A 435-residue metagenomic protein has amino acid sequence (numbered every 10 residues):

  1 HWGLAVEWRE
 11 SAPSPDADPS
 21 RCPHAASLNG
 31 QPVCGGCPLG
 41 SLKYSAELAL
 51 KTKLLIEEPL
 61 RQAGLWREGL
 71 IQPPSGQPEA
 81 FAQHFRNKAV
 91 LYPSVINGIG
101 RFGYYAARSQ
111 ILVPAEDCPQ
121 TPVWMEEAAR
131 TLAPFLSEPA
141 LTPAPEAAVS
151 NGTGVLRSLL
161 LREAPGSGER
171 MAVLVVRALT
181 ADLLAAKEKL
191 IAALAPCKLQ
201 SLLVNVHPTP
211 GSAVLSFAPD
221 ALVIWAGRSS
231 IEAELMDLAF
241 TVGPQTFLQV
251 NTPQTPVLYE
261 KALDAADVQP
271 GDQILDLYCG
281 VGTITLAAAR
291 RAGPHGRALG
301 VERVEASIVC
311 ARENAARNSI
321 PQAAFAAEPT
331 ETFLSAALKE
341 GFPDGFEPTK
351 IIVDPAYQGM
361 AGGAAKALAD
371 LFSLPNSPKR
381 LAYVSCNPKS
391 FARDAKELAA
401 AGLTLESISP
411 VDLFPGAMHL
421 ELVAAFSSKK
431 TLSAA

Functional and structural regions predicted by a protein language model:
W2-K53, H84: Cysteine-cluster motifs in flexible loop/terminal segments that predominantly coordinate metals
P23, G36-E47, L112-V123, V175-L179: Short histidine-centered catalytic/ligand-binding loop motif
P59-L60, A315: Conserved hydrophobic residues forming the short capping helix/wall of the S-adenosyl-L-methionine
W66-I96: Composition-driven low-complexity segments enriched in polar/acidic and proline residues
Q72-F81, E146-S150, S158-R162, S409-L413: Short, solvent-exposed loop/turn elements at beta->coil junctions and helix N-caps that rim active or binding pockets
I99-G103: Short aromatic-glycine-enriched beta-strand elements
I111-R157, E163, A178-V204, P208-P210: Internal alpha/beta scaffold segment
A181-A435: Rossmann-like S-adenosyl-L-methionine
